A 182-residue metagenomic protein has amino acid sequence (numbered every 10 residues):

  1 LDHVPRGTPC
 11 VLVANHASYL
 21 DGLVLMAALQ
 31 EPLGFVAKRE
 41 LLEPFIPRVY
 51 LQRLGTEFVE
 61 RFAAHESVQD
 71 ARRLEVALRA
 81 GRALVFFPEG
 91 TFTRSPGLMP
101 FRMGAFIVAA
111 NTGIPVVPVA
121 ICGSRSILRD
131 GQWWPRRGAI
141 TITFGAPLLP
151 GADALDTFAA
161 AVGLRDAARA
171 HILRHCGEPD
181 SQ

Functional and structural regions predicted by a protein language model:
L1, K38, V59-R61, G145 (+2 more regions): Conserved beta-strand termini and adjacent loop/short-helix elements that scaffold enzyme active sites in alpha/beta
L1-R6, W134-P135: A short beta-turn/loop motif at secondary-structure boundaries
D2-H3, L42, A63-H65, G123 (+1 more regions): Residue-level detector of flexible, active-site-proximal loop/helix-junction positions within diverse enzyme catalytic
R6-A64: Catalytic core of membrane glycerolipid acyltransferases/transacylases, capturing the structured, soluble-facing
A27, V68-Q182: Non-catalytic C-terminal accessory region of glycerolipid acyltransferases and related lyso-lipid remodeling enzymes
